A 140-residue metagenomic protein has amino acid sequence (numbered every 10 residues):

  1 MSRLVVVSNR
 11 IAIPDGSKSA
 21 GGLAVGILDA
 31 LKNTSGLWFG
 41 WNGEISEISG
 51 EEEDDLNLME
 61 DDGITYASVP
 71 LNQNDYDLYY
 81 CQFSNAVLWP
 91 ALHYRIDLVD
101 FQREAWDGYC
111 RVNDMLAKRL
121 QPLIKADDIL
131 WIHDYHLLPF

Functional and structural regions predicted by a protein language model:
M1-D75: N-terminal low-complexity, Ser/Thr- and acidic-residue-enriched intrinsically disordered segments
R3-V5, D128-W131: Structural motif
K18-L23, V112, Y135-H136: Short, glycine/acidic-rich beta->alpha junctions
G40-G43, A91, H133: Intrinsic disorder/low-complexity segments enriched in polar/charged and small flexible residues
D75-I129: Conserved nucleotide-sugar donor-binding subdomain of glycosyltransferases
L130-F140: An aromatic- and histidine-rich active-site surface loop
